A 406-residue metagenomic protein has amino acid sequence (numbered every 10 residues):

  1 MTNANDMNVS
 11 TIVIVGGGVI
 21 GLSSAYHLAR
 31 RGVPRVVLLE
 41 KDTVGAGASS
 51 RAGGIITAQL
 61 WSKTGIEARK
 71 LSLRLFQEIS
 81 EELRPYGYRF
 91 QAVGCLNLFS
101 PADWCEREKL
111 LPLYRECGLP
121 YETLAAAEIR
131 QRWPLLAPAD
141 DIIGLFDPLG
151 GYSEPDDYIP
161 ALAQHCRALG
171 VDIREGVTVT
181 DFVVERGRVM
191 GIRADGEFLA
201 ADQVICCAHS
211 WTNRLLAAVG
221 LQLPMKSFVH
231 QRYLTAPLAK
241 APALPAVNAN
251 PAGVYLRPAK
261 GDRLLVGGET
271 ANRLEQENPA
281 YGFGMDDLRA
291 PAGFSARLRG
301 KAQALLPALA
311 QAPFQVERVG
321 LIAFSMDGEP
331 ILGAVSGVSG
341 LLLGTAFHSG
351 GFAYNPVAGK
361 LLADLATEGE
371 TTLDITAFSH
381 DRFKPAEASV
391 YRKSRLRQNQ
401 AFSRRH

Functional and structural regions predicted by a protein language model:
D6-I20, V37: Beta1/beta-strand and adjacent pyrophosphate-binding region of the FAD-binding site in flavoprotein oxidoreductases
A29-S50: Glycine-rich FAD pyrophosphate-binding loop
G53-R132, G253-Y255: Dinucleotide-binding Rossmann-like beta1-alpha1 core, especially the glycine-rich loop that anchors the ADP
E67-K70, N97-E106, L145-Q164, R174 (+1 more regions): Short beta-strand to alpha-helix junction loop
F146-D202: Helical element adjacent to the flavin cofactor pocket in flavoenzyme catalytic cores
P155, R297-A401, H406: C-terminal catalytic lobe of FAD-dependent flavoproteins
E197-P245: Central helical "cap/lid" subdomain
A239-L341: Active-site lid/adjacent beta-loop-alpha segment flanking the redox-cofactor pocket in flavoenzymes
